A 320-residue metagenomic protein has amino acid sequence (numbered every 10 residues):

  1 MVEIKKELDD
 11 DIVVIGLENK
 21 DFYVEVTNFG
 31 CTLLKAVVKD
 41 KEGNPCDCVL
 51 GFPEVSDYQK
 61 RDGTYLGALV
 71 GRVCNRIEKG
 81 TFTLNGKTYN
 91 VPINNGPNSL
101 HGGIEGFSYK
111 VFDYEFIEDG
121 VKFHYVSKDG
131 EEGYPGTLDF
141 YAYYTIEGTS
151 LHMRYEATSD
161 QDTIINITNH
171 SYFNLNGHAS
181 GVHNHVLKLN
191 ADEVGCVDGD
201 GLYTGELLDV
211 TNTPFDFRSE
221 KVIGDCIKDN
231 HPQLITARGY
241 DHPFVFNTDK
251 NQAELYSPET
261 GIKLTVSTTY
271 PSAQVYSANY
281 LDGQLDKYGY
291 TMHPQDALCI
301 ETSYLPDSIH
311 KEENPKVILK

Functional and structural regions predicted by a protein language model:
M1-K320: An exposed, glycine/acidic-rich loop-and-rim segment of catalytic or binding clefts
